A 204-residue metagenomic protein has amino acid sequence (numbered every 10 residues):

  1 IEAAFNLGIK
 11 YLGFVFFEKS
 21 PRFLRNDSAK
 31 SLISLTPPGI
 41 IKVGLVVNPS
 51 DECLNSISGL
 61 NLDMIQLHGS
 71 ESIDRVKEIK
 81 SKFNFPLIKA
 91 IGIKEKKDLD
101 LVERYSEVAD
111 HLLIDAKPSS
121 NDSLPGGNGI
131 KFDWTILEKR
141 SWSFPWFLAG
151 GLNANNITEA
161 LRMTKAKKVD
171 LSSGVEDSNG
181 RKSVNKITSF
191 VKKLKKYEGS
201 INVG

Functional and structural regions predicted by a protein language model:
I1-K168, S173-G204: Conserved N-terminal beta1-alpha1 strand-loop-helix module at the mouth
